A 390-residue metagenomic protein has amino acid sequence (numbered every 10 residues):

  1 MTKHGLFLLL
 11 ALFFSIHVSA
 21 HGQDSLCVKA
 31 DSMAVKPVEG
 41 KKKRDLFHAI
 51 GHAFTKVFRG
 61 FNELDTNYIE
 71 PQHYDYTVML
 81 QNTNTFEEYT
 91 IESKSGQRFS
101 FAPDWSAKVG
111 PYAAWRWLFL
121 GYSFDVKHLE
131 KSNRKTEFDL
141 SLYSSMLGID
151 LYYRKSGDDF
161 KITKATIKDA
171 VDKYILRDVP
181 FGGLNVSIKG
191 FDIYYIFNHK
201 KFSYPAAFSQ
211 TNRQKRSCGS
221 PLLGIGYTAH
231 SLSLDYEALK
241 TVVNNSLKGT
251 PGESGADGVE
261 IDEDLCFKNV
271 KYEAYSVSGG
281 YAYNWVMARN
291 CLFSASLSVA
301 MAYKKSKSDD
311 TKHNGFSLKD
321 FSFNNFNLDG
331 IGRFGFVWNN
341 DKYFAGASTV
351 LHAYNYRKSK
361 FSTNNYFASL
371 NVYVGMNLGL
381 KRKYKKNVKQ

Functional and structural regions predicted by a protein language model:
V18-E70, R382-Q390: Sec-dependent signal peptide cleavage junction
Q72-V78, A107, R116-L118, T136 (+6 more regions): Outer-envelope beta-barrel architecture signal
L80, V109-W115, F138-S144, F191-F197 (+5 more regions): Residues on the lipid-exposed face of transmembrane beta-strands in outer-membrane beta-barrel proteins
N82-E88, W115-F119, F124-H128, S144-M146 (+7 more regions): Transmembrane beta-strands of outer-membrane beta-barrel pores
T83-T85, I91-K94, R98-S100, K127 (+1 more regions): Outer-membrane beta-barrel translocator/channel fold
T85-K108, F119-K131, Y236-K240: Surface-exposed strand-loop-strand hairpins of Gram-negative outer-membrane beta-barrel proteins
S100-G110, I162-T166, I175-V186, S233-A274 (+4 more regions): Extracellular/periplasm-exposed beta-strand and loop segments of Gram-negative cell-envelope proteins, dominated by
G190-I193, Y366-Q390: Outer-membrane beta-barrel "beta-signal"
